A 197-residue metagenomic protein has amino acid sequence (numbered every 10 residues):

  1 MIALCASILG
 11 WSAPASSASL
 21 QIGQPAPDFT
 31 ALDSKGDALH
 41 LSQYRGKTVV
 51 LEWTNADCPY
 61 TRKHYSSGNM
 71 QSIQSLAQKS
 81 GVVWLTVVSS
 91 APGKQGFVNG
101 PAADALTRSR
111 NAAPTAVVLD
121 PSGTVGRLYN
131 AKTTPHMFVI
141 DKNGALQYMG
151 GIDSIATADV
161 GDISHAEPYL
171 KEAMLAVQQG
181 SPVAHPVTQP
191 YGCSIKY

Functional and structural regions predicted by a protein language model:
M1-G10: Bacterial N-terminal signal peptides
L9-D28: N-proximal helix/coil linker or "cap" segments that precede and/or mark the start of modular domains
F29-V49: A short beta-strand-turn-helix
S42-R62, M174: Short active-site neighborhood of thiol/selenol oxidoreductases, capturing the structured segment around
G46-V49, K79-W84, A112-T115, K142-A145: Loop/turn elements at helix/coil->beta-strand transitions in domains of secreted/extracellular proteins
N55-S66, M137, C193-K196: Short, thiol/selenol-centered motifs that function as redox-active sites or metal-ligating centers
R62-R110, P121-L128: Structural microenvironment flanking redox-active thiols in thiol-disulfide oxidoreductases
A116, D120-Y197: Thiol/selenol-based redox catalytic cores and closely related redox-interacting motifs
